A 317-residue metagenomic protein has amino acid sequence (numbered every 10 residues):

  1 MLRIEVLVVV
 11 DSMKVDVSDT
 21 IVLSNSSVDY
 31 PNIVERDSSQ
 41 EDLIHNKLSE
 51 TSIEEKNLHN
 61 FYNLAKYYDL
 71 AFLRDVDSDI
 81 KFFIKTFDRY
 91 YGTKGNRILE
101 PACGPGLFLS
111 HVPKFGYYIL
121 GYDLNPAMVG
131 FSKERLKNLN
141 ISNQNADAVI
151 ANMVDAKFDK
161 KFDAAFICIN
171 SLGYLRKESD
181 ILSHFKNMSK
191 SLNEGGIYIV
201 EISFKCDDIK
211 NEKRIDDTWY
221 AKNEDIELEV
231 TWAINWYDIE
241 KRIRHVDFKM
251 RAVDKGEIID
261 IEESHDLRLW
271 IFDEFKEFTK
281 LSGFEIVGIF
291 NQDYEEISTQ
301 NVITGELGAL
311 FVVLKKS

Functional and structural regions predicted by a protein language model:
V22, D29, V34-N96, L107: Conserved class I S-adenosyl-L-methionine
A102-G106: Class I SAM-dependent methyltransferase "Motif I" SAM/SAH-binding loop
L107-D155: Class I SAM-dependent methyltransferase SAM/SAH-binding core
K157-A164: A short acidic, Gly/Pro-enriched loop at the edge of an enzyme's catalytic core that lines a small-molecule cofactor
F166-C168: A conserved beta-strand element that flanks and buttresses the S-adenosyl-L-methionine
L182-E194: A short glycine-rich, Lys/Arg-flanked "PGG" loop and its adjoining helix->strand segment in the class I
I199-E277: SAM-dependent methyltransferase
D266-S317: C-terminal lobe and adjacent flexible extensions of AdoMet/dcAdoMet transferase-like proteins
